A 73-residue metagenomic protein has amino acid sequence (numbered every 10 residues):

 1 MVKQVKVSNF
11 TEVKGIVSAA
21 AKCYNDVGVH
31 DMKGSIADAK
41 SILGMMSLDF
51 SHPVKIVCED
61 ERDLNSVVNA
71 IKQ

Functional and structural regions predicted by a protein language model:
M1-K3, Q73: Absolute protein N-terminus
Q4-K33, G44-S47: Compact, glycine-rich, soluble single-domain proteins
K33-S35, Q73: Short secondary-structure transition/capping segments
K40-I42: Short, solvent-exposed S/T- and G/P-enriched segments that are highly enriched in secreted/extracellular and lumenal
M46-Q73: C-terminal structural segments of small proteins and small subunits
